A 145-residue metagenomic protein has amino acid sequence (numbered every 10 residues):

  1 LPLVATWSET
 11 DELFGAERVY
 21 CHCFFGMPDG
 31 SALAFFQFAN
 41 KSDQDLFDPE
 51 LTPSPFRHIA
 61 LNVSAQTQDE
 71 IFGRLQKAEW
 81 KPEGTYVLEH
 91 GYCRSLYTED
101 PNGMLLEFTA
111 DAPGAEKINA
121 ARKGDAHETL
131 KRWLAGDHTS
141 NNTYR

Functional and structural regions predicted by a protein language model:
L1-A32: Core segments of cupin and vicinal oxygen chelate
E9, F38, T109-D111: Residue-level structural signal for beta-strand termini and adjacent loop
T10-L13, K41-F47: A short, acidic/glycine-rich surface segment
F14-E17, D48, L96-Y97: Short glycine-biased active-site loop of nucleotidyltransferases that positions the nucleotide triphosphate and helps
D29-S31, N40-Q44, T52-L105, T129-R145: Vicinal oxygen chelate
Q44-D48, K117-A120: A short, polar/proline- and glycine-enriched secondary-structure boundary/capping micro-motif
P113-E128: A short, polar/charged loop-to-alpha-helix boundary motif
